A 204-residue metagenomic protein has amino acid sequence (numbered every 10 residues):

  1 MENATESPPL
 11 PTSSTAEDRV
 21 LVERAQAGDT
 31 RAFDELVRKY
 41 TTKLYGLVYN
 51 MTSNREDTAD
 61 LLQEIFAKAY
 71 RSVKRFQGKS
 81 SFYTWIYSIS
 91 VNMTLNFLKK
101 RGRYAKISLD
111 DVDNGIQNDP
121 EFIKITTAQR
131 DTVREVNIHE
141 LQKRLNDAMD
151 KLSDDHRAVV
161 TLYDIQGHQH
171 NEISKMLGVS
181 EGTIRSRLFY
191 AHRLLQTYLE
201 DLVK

Functional and structural regions predicted by a protein language model:
M1-E23: Extreme N-terminal regulatory/targeting segments of RNA polymerase sigma factors
A16, G115-D150: Acidic, proline/glycine-rich intrinsically disordered inter-domain spacer in sigma factors
Q26-A27, S53, F66-S81, K100-R101: Sigma70-family region 2
Q26-E35, Y45-E64, V203-K204: Short, charged helix-capping/linker segments at alpha-helix termini
G46, D60-A67, S80-N92: Structural recognition of an alpha-helix C-terminal capping motif at a helix-to-coil junction
K74-Q77, V91-L109, Y190: Arg/Lys-rich amphipathic alpha helix in sigma70-family domain 2
K99-G102, L152, R157, R187 (+1 more regions): Short, Lys/Arg-enriched C-terminal cap helix and immediately downstream tail that follows
K143-T183, T197: Helix-turn-helix DNA-binding module
